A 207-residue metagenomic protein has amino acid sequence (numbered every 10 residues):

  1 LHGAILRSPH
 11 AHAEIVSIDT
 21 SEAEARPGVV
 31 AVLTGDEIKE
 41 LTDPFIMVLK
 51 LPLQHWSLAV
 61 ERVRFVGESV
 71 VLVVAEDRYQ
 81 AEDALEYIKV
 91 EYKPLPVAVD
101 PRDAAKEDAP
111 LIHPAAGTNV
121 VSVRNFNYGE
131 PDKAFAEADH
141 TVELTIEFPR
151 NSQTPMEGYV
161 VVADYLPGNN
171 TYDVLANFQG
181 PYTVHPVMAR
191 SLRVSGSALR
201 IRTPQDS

Functional and structural regions predicted by a protein language model:
L1-S207: Structural alpha/beta core scaffold segments of enzyme domains
